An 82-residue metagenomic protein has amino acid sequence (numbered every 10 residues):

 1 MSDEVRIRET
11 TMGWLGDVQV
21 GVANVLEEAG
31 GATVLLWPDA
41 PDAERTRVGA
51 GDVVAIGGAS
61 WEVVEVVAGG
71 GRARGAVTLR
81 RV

Functional and structural regions predicted by a protein language model:
M1-V82: Surface-exposed, beta-sheet-biased, low-hydrophobicity segments with strongly acidic/polar composition
